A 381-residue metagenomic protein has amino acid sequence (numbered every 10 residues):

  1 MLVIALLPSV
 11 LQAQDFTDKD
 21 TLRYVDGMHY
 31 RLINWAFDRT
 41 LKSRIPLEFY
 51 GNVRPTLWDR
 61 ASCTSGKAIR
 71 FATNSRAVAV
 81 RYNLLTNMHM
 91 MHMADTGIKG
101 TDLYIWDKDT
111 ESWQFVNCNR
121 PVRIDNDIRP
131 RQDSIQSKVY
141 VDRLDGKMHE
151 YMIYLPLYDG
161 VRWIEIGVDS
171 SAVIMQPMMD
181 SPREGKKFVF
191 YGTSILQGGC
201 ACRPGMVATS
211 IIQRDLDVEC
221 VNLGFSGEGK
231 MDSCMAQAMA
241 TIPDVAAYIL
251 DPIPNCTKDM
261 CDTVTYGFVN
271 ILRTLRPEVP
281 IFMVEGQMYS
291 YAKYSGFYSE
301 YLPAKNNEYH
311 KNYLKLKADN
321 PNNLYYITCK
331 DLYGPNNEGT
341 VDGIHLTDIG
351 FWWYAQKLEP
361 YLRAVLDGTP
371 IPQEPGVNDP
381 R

Functional and structural regions predicted by a protein language model:
L6, L11-K187, R363-R381: N-terminal secretory targeting modules
G185-T209, S226: Catalytic nucleophile-elbow at a beta strand-turn-alpha helix junction centered on a G-D-S/GDSL motif, marking
K187-F190, E219-L223, A246-D251, P280-V284 (+1 more regions): Structural recognition of the beta-strand scaffold that forms the well-ordered cores of secreted hydrolase catalytic
C200, P204, I212, G229-T274 (+2 more regions): Oxyanion-hole/transition-state-stabilizing segment in secreted/luminal serine hydrolases and related acyltransferases
A208, V264, F268, K305-N312: A general structural detector for well-ordered alpha-helical segments in enzyme core domains, enriched
T209-N222, L314-K315: Short helix-loop-beta junction
V218-D232: Short connector loops at secondary-structure junctions
T241, Y289-R381: Catalytic His-Asp segment of secreted/periplasmic serine-dependent ester chemistry enzymes
